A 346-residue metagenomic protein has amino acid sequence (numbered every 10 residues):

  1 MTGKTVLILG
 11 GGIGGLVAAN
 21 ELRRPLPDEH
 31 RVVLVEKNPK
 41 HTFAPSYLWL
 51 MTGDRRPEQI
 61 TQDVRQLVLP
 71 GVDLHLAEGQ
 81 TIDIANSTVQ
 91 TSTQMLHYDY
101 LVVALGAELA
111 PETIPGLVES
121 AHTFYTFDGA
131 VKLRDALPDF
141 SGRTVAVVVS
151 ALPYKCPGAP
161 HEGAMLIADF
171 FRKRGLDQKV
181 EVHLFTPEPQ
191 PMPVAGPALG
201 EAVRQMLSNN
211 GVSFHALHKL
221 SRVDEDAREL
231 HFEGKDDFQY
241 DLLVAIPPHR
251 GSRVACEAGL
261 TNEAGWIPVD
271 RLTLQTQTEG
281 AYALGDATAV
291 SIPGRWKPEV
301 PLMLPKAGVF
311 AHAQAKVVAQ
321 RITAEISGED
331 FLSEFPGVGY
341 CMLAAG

Functional and structural regions predicted by a protein language model:
M1-T5, V72-G175, V244: FAD-binding core/adjacent interface of flavoenzyme oxidoreductases
T2-D73, A151-P197: Beta1-alpha1 glycine-rich phosphate/pyrophosphate-binding loop at the start of Rossmann-like nucleotide-binding domains
R31, V72-V89, L96, A168 (+2 more regions): A Rossmann-like FAD-binding core segment of flavoenzymes
L117-S141, D237-L242, I246-A313: FAD-site-proximal beta/loop scaffold in flavoenzymes
S141-R143, L176-E181, I326-G337: A short alpha-helix-loop-beta-strand transition element characteristic of N-terminal alpha/beta dinucleotide-binding
Y154, G158-L176, Q275-L302, Q314 (+2 more regions): Active-site substrate-recognition segment that forms the wall of the catalytic cavity or substrate channel
V317-G346: C-terminal, flexible cofactor-proximal segment of oxidoreductases
